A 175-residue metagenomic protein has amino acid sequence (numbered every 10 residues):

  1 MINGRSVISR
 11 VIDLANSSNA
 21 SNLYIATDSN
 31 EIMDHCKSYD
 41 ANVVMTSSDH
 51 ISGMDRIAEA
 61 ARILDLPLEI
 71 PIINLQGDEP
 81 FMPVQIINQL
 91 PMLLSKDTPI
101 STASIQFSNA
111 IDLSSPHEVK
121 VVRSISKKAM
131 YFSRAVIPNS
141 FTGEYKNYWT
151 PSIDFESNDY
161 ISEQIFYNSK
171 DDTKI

Functional and structural regions predicted by a protein language model:
M1-T27: N-terminal glycine-rich phosphate-binding loop and ensuing alpha1 helix
G4, T46-S48, G77, R123 (+2 more regions): Active-site donor-binding loop signature of nucleotide-sugar glycosyltransferases
S6, H50, E79, F107 (+1 more regions): Residue-level detector of flexible, active-site-proximal loop/helix-junction positions within diverse enzyme catalytic
A20, L68-E69, K96-I100: Short, high-confidence coil segments that cap the C-terminus of an alpha-helix and link into the following beta-strand
Y24, N30-L75, E79-M92: Short phosphate-binding loop-to-helix
M82-I175: Conserved core of the sugar-phosphate nucleotidyltransferase
